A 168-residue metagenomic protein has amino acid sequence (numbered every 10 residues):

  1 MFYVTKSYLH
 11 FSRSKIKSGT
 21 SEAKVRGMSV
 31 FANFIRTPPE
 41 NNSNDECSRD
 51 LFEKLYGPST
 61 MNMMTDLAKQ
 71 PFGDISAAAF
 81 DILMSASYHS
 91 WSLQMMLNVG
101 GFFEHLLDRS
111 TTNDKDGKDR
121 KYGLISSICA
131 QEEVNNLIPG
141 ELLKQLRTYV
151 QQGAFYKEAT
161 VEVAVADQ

Functional and structural regions predicted by a protein language model:
M1, K15-I16, G27-P39, A79-Y88 (+2 more regions): Hydrophobic residues within the alpha-helices of tandem HEAT/HEAT-like
F2-F11, N44-M63, L97-T111, N136-Q168: Alpha-helical scaffold repeats of the Armadillo/HEAT/TPR superfamily
K15-G19, L67-P71, S87, L106 (+1 more regions): Alpha-solenoid helical repeat architecture
I16-L67: Eukaryotic alpha-helical scaffold "rod" segments
K69-I75, A79-L83: Loop/turn-rich, solvent-exposed surfaces of beta-rich toroidal or solenoidal domains
